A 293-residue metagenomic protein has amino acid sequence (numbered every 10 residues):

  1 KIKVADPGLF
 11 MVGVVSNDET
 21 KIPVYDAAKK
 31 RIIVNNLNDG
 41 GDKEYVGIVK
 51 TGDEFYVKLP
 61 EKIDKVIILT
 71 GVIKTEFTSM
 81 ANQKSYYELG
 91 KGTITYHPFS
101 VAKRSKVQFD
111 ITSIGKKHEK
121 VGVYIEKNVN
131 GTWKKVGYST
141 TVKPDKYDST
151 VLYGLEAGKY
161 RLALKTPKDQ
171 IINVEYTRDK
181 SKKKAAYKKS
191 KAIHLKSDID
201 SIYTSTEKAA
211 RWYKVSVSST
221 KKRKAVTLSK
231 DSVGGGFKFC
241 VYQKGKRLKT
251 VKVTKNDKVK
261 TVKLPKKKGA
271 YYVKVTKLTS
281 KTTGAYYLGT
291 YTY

Functional and structural regions predicted by a protein language model:
K1-P7, N17, L37-G40, I68-K106 (+1 more regions): Non-catalytic extracellular/lumenal accessory regions of secreted precursors
P7-G8, G52, G92, R104 (+4 more regions): Beta-strand-connecting loops/turns
L9-S16, K106-I114, K222-D231: A short beta-strand element within beta-rich, extracytoplasmic domains of secreted/secretory-pathway proteins
E19-K30, E119-G131, G235-R247: Short, surface-exposed beta-strand/strand-loop-strand elements in extracellular ectodomains
T20, K58-I73, H97, E119-V121 (+6 more regions): Edge beta-strands of jelly-roll/beta-sandwich modules across compartments, strongly enriched in secreted/luminal
R31-G40, G122, K135-D145, L248-N256: Solvent-exposed serine/threonine-rich low-complexity stretches and specific carbohydrate-binding patches
K43-I48, H97-P98, Y147-Y153, K258-P265: Exposed aromatic-hydrophobic patches
G47-K62, L152-P167, K222, K263-L278: Noncatalytic modules at the cell exterior or secretory-pathway interfaces, chiefly beta-strand-rich lectin/adhesion
